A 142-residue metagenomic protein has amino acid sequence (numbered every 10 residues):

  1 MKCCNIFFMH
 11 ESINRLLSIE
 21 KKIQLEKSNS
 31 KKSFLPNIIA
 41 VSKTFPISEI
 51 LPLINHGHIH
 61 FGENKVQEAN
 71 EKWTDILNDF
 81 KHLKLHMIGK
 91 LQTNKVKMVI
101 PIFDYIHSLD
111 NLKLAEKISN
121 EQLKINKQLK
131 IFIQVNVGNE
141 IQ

Functional and structural regions predicted by a protein language model:
C4-Q142: Conserved alpha/beta-domain cores
